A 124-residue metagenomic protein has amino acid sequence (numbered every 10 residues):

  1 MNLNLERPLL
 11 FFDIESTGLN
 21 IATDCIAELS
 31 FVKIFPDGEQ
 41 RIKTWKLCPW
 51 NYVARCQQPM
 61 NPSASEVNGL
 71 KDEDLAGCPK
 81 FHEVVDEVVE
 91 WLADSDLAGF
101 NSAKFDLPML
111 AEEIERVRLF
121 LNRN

Functional and structural regions predicted by a protein language model:
M1-R123: Conserved non-catalytic scaffold segment of RNase H-like nuclease domains
